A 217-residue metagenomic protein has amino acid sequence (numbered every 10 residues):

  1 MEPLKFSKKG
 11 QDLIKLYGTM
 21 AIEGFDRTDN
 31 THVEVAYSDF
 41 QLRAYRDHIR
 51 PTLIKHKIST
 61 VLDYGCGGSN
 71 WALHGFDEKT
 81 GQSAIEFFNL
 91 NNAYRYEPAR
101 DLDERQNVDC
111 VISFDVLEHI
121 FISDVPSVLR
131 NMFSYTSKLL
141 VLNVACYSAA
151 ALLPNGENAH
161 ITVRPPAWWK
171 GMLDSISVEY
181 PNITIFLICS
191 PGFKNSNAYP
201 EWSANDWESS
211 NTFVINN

Functional and structural regions predicted by a protein language model:
M1-D109, P126-L129, Y135, C146 (+1 more regions): Conserved N-terminal segment of class I S-adenosyl-L-methionine
I112: A conserved beta-strand element that flanks and buttresses the S-adenosyl-L-methionine
V116-H119: Hydrophobic adenine-recognition pocket in adenosine-nucleotide-binding enzymes
K138-V141: Short glycine-centered segments of the SAM/dcSAM-binding site in methyltransferase folds
